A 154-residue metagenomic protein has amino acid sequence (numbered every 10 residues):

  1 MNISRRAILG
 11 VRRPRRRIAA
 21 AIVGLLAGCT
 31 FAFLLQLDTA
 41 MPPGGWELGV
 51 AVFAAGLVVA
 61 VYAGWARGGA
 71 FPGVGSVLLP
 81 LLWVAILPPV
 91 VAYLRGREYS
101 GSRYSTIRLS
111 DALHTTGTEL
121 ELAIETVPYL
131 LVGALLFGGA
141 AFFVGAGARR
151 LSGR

Functional and structural regions predicted by a protein language model:
M1, I22-L26, A70-V84, T115: Hydrophobic alpha-helical transmembrane segments
M1-F33, G147-R154: Haloarchaeal acidic low-complexity proteome signature biased toward cell-envelope/secretome components but also
R12-A20, A32-A55, I124, Y129: Transmembrane alpha-helix entry/boundary detector in multi-pass membrane proteins
L26-L34, P80-A92: Aromatic-anchored segments of alpha-helical transmembrane domains
E47-L78: Canonical alpha-helical transmembrane segments
A54-Y62, L131-G145: Hydrophobic cores of alpha-helical transmembrane segments in multi-pass inner/ER membrane proteins, independent
W83-A112: Juxtamembrane non-transmembrane "cap" segments at the membrane-aqueous interface of multi-pass membrane proteins
H114-A140: Hydrophobic alpha-helical transmembrane segments
